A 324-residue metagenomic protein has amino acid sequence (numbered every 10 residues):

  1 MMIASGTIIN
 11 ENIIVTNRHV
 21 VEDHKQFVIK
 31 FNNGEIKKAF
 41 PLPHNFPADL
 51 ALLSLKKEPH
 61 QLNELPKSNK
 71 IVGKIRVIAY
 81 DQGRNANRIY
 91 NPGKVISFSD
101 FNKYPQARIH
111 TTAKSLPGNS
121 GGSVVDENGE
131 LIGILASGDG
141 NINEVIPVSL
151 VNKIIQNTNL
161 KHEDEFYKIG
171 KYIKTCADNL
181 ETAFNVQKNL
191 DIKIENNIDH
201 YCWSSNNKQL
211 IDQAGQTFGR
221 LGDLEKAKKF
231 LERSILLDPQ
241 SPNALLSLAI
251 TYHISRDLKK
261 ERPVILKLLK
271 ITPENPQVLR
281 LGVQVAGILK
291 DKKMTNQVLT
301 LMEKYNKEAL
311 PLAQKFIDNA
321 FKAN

Functional and structural regions predicted by a protein language model:
T7, K114-L135: Catalytic nucleophile loop of clan PA
N10-A86, Y104-A107, H162-K171: Conserved active-site neighborhood of the chymotrypsin/trypsin-like protease fold
H60-Q61, G83, I134-N196, C202-W203: C-terminal cap/linker of serine protease catalytic domains
H60-R108, S115-N119, L135-I146, Q213: Flexible, gly/ser-rich surface segments that form the specificity/activation loops bordering the active-site cleft
K193-I194, A227, E261, T295: Single-residue signature of alpha-solenoid repeat helices
S205-N206, P239, P273, K307: Short coil turns that delineate tetratricopeptide repeat
L210, A244, V278, P311-A313: TPR alpha-solenoid repeat register
Q213, S247, L281, K315-F316: Canonical tetratricopeptide repeat
